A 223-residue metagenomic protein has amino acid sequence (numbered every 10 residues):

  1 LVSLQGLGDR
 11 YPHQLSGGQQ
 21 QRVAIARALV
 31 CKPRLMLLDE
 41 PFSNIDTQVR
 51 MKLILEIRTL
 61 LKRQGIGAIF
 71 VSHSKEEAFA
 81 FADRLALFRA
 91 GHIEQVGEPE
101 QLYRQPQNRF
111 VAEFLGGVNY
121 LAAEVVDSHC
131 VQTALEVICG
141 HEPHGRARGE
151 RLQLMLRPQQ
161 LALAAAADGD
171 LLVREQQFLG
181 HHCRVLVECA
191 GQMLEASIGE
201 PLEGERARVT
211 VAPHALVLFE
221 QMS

Functional and structural regions predicted by a protein language model:
L1-N108: ABC ATPase nucleotide-binding domains
S3, R104-D127, M155, A212: C-terminal boundary and immediately downstream tail of ABC-type ATPase nucleotide-binding domains
G18-Q19, E98, E113, G117-V118 (+1 more regions): Gly/Ser/Thr-rich helix-start
V118-Y120, H129-S223: Non-catalytic connector elements of ABC transporters
